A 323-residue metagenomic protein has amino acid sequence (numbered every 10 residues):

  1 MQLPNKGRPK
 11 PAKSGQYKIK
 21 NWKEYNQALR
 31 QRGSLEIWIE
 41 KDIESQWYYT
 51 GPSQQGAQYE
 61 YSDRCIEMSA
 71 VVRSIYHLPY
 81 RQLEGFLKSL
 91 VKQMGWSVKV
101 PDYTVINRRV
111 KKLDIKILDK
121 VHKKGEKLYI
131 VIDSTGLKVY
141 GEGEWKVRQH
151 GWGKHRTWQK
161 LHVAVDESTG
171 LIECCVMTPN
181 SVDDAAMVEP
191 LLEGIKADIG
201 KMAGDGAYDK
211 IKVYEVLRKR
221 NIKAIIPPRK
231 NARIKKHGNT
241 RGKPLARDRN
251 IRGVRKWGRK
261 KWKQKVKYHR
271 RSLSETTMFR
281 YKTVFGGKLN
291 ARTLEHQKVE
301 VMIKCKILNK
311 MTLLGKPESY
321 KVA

Functional and structural regions predicted by a protein language model:
M1-G56, M68, V72, S97-V98 (+3 more regions): Charged, often Cys/His-bearing segments associated with DNA-binding zinc-finger transcription factors
Q2-N5, P9-K18, G206-K282: Helix-centered, glycine/charged polyanion-binding patches within enzymatic domains that contact phosphate-containing
S14-Q16, N26, R32-E36, Q58 (+9 more regions): Generic secondary-structure boundary/loop-capping signal
W22-R30, S34, E40-E44, K99 (+10 more regions): Short capping/connector residues at structural and topological boundaries
G51-V71, I75-R81, G85, S89 (+5 more regions): Polybasic low-complexity intrinsically disordered regions
E67, V71-I75, K260-A323: Basic, amphipathic alpha-helical segments enriched in Lys/Arg and hydrophobic/aromatic residues
L87, D102-V105, K120-H122, N239-I251 (+1 more regions): Short, structured secondary-structure boundary patches
